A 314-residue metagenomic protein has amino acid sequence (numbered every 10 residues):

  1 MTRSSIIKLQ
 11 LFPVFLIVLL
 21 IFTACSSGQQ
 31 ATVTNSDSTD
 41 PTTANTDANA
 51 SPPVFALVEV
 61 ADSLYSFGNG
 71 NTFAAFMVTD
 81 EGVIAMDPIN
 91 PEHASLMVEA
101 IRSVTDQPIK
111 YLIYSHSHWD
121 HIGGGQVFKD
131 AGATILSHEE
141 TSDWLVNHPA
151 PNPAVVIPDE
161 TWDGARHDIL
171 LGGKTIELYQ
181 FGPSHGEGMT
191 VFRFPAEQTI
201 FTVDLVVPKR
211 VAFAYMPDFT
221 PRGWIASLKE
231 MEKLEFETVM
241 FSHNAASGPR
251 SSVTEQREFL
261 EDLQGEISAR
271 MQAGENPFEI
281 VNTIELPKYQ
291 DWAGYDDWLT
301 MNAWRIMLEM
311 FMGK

Functional and structural regions predicted by a protein language model:
T2-V14: Bacterial N-terminal signal peptides that target proteins for export
P13-T23: Bacterial N-terminal signal peptides
L19-I21, G28-D47, K233-E235, A246-K314: Accessory terminal helices/loops
F22-E81: Zn-dependent metallo-beta-lactamase
F55-E99, T190-F194, T199-D204: Conserved beta-strand hairpin/beta-sheet module of binuclear metal-dependent hydrolase folds, prominently
S63, M77, D87, I101 (+9 more regions): Divalent metal-coordination and catalytic microenvironments
G82-V83, N90-E92, D168, T175 (+2 more regions): Metallo-beta-lactamase
E99-L170: Active-site HxH/HxHxD metal-binding segment of metal-dependent hydrolases
